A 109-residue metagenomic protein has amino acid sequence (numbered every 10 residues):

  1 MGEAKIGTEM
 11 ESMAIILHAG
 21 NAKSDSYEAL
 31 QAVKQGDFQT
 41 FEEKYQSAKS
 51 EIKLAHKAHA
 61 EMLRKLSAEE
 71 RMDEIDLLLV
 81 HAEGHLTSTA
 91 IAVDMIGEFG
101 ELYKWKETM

Functional and structural regions predicted by a protein language model:
M1-M109: Terminal alpha-helical segments
